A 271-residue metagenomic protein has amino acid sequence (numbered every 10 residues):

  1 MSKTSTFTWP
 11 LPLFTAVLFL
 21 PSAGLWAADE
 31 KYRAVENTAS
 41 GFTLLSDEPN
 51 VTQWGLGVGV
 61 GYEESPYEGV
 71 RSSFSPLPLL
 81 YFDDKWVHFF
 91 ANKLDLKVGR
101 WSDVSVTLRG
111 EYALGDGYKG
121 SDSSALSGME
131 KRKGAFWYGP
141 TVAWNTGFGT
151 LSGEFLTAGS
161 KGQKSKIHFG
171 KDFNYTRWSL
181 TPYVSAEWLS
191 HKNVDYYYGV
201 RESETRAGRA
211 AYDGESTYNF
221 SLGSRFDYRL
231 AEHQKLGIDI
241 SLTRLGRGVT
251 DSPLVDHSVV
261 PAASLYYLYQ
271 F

Functional and structural regions predicted by a protein language model:
M1-N50, L254: Cleavable N-terminal export/targeting peptides
A28-F89, W188, K192: Short glycine/proline- and aromatic-enriched beta-strand/turn motifs that initiate or cap beta-hairpins
D29-F42, H88, D95-G99, A158-V249 (+2 more regions): Outer-membrane beta-barrel transmembrane domain signature
N50-L56, S72-P76, V87, S102-V106 (+7 more regions): Outer-envelope beta-barrel architecture signal
L56-E64, V87-L94, S123-S127, T146-G159: Transmembrane beta-strand segments that form the barrel wall of outer-membrane beta-barrel proteins
L56-Y62, L108-Y112, W144, G153-T157 (+2 more regions): Transmembrane beta-barrel strands of outer-membrane/channel proteins
E64-L77, S121-R132, D213-E215, G248-P253: Surface-exposed strand-loop-strand hairpins of Gram-negative outer-membrane beta-barrel proteins
V98-T141: A glycine-rich, hydrophobic loop/mini-helix early in the fold
